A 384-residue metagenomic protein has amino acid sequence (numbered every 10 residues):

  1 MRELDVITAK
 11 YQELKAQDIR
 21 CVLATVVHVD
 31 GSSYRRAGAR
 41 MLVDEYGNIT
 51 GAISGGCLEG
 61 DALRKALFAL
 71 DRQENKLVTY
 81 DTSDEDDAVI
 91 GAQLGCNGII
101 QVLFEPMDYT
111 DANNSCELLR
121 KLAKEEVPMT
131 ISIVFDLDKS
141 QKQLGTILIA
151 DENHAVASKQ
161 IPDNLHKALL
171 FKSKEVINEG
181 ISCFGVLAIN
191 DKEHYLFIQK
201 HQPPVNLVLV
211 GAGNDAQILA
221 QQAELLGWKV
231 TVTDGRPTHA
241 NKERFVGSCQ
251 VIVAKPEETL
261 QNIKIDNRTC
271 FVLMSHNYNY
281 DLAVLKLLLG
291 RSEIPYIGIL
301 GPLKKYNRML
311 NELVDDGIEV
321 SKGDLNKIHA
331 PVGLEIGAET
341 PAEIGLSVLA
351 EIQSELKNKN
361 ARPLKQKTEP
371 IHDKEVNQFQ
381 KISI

Functional and structural regions predicted by a protein language model:
M1-G235, E243, D266-R268, G317 (+2 more regions): Segments forming oxygen-rich coordination pockets for charged ligands
D215, T238, K305: Conserved Rossmann-like nucleotide-cofactor binding loop
A220-Q222, R244-F245, K264-I265, A283-L287 (+1 more regions): Short amphipathic alpha-helical segments
T231-T233, C270-D281, K286-E312: ADP-ribose/adenylate-binding Rossmann-like module
P237-K242, D281: Short, glycine/polar-rich helix-capping loops at beta-to-alpha or helix-loop-helix junctions that flank or form
C249-K255: Conserved SAM-binding strand-loop segment of SAM-dependent methyltransferases
E257-N267: Short amphipathic alpha-helix with an adjacent loop that forms part of the alpha/beta core around
I294, I299-I384: Adenosine-phosphate binding glycine-rich loop
